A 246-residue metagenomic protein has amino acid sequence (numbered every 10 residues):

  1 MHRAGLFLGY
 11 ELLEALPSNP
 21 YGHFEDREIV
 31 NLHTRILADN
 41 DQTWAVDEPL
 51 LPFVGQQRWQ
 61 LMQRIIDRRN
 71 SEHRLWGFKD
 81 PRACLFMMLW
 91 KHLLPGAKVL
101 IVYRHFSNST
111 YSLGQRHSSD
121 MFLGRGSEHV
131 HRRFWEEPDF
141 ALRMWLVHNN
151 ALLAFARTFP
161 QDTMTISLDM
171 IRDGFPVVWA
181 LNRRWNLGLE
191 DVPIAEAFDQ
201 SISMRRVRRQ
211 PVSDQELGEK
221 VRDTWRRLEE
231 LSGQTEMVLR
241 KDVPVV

Functional and structural regions predicted by a protein language model:
M1-Q60, S201-M204: PAPS-dependent sulfotransferase catalytic core
L16, I171, E196-A197: Positions that flank functional sites
N19-H23, M87-M88, G174-V178, S203-R205: Short, solvent-exposed polar/charged micro-motifs at secondary-structure junctions
T34-V46, H129-P138, G218-D223: Short, basic, helix/turn surface patches
R35, L123-E128, P211-E216: A general structural signal for short secondary-structure boundary/capping elements
Q42-R64, A141-H148, R227-R240: Electropositive, surface-exposed helix/loop patches at the edges of structured domains that serve as adaptable
Q63-V192: PAPS-dependent sulfotransferase catalytic domain
F134, L153-R157, F175-V246: PAPS-dependent sulfotransferases, especially Golgi type II membrane carbohydrate sulfotransferases
